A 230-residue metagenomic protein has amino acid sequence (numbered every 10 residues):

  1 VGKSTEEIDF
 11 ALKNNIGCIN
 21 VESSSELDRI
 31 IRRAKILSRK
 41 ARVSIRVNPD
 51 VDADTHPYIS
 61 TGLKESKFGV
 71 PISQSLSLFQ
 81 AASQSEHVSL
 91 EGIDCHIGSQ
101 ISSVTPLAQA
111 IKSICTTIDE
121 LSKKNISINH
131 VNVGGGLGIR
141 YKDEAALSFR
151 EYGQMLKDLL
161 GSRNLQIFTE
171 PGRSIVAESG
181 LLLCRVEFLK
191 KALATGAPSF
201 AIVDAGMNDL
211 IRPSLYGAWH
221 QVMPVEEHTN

Functional and structural regions predicted by a protein language model:
V1, G138-L156, H220-E227: Short secondary-structure boundary segments
V1, V21-S24, V47-N48, G136 (+4 more regions): Fold-independent oxyanion-binding glycine-rich loops and adjacent beta-strand/coil segments at enzyme active sites
V1-H130, E144, M155, K190 (+1 more regions): Active-site-proximal beta-alpha core segment in soluble small-molecule metabolic enzymes
D50-D52, G138, N208-L210: Short, acidic Gly/Pro/Ser/Thr-rich loop/turn segments
I97-G98, V131-R140, P171-R173: Glycine-rich beta-strand-to-loop/alpha-helix junction loops that act as flexible
S103-Q109, R140-Y152, A177-F188: Short glycine/threonine-rich loop-to-helix capping motif typified by GTGT followed within a few residues by an Asp-Pro
M155, N164-N230: Charged (often Lys/Glu-rich) extended helix/loop segments that serve as interaction or gating elements
